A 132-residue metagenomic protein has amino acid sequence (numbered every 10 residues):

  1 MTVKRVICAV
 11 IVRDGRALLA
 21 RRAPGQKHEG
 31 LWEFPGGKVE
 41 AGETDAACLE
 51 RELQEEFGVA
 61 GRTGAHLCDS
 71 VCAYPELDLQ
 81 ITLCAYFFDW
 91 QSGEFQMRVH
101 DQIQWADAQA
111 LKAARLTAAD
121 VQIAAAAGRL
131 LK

Functional and structural regions predicted by a protein language model:
M1, G128-K132: Generic C-terminal helix-cap and adjacent flexible tail
M1-L18, K38: Conserved N-terminal beta-strand and adjoining loop/helix that marks the start of the Nudix/MutT-like hydrolase domain
K4, A60-G61, D69-E94, Q104 (+1 more regions): Active-site-adjacent beta-strand/loop module that shapes the phosphate/pyrophosphate-binding cleft
D14, H66-D69: Residue-level recognition of beta-strand microenvironments
R16-E55, V59: Conserved Nudix-box catalytic region and its N-terminal flanking loop in Nudix hydrolases and closely related
Q26, V39-T44, C48, E76-L77 (+3 more regions): Residues at secondary-structure transition points
E43, Q54, A60, G64 (+2 more regions): HhH-family (HhH-GPD) DNA N-glycosylase catalytic core used in base-excision repair
A85-F87, Q96-A127: NUDIX/MutT-family hydrolases
